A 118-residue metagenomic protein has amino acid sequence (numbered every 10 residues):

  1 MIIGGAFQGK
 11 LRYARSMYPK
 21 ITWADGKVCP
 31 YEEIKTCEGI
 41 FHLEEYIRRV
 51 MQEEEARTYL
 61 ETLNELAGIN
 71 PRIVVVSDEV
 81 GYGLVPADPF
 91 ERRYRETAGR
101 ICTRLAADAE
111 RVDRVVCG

Functional and structural regions predicted by a protein language model:
M1-K27: Glycine-rich P-loop/Walker A and Walker A-like loops and their local beta1-loop-alpha1 context in P-loop NTPases
Q8, E45-Y46, G81: Short, solvent-exposed loop/turn segments at secondary-structure junctions
L11-Y13, R49-Q52, L84-A87: Short glycine-/acidic-enriched loop or helix-start segments at secondary-structure transitions that form or flank
T22-V74: Conserved nucleotide-sensing/catalytic segment adjacent to the nucleotide-binding pocket in NTP-handling enzymes
A56-G118: Replace "adjacent to P-loop NTPase cores in ATP/GTP-dependent enzymes" with "adjacent to NTP-binding cores
